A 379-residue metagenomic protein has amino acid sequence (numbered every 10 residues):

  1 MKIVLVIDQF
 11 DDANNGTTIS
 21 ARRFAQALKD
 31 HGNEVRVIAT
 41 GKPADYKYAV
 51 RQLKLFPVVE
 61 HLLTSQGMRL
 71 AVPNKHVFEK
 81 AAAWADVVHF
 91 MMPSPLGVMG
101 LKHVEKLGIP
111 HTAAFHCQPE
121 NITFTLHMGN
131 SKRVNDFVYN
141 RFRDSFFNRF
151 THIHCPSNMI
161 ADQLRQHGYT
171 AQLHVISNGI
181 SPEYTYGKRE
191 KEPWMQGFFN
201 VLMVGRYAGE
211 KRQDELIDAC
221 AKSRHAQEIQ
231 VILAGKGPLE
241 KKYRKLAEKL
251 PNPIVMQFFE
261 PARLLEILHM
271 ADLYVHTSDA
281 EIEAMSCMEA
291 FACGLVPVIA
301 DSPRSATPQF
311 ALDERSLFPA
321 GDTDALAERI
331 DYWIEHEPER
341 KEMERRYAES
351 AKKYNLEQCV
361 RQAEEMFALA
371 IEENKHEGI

Functional and structural regions predicted by a protein language model:
G41, M159, G179: Carbohydrate-associated surface elements
A82, F258-F259, E266-A271: Short alpha-helical donor nucleotide-sugar binding micro-motif in glycosyltransferases
P93, D279: Aromatic "clamp/platform" in nucleotide-sugar-dependent glycosyltransferases that forms part of the donor/acceptor
I180-F198: Acidic anion/phosphate-binding donor-loop and adjacent secondary structure in glycosyltransferase catalytic cores
P193-A221, I232: Conserved donor-binding/catalytic core segment of Leloir-type glycosyltransferases
K241-F259: Nucleotide-activated donor-binding/catalytic signature segment of Leloir-type glycosyltransferases, i.e., the conserved
V296-D301: Short hydrophobic beta-strand element within catalytic cores of glycosyltransferases and related nucleotide-activated
S302, L312-T323, Y332-E337: Conserved acidic donor-binding segment of nucleotide-sugar-dependent glycosyltransferases
